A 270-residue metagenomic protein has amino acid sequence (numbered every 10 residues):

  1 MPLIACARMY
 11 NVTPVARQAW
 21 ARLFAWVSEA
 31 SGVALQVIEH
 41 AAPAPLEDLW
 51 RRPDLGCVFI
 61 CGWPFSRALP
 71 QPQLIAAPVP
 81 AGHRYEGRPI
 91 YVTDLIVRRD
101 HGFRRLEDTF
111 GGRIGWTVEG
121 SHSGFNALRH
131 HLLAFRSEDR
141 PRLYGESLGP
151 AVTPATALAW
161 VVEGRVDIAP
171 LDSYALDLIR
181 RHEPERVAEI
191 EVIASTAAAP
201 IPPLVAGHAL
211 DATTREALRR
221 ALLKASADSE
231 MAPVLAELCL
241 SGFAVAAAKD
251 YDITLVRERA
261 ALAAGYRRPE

Functional and structural regions predicted by a protein language model:
M1-R67: Extracytoplasmic small-molecule ligand-binding "clamshell" domains of the periplasmic binding protein/Venus flytrap
P2-I4, R8-M9, A77-D94, P184-R220 (+1 more regions): Periplasmic-binding protein-like
I4-E29, H40, G87-A157, P233 (+2 more regions): Bilobed "Venus flytrap"/periplasmic-binding protein-like clamshell domains and structurally analogous long
Y10-R22, T214-E270: An extracytoplasmic/periplasmic, membrane-proximal ligand-sensing/linker region
P45-L49, P154-W160, V166: Short, hydrophobic alpha-helical packing/hinge segments within bilobed ligand-binding/sensory domains
D48-D108: Acidic, polar ligand-binding/catalytic clefts
D54, R113, R165: Conserved functional loop/turn residues at catalytic and ligand-binding sites
F59-Q71, L133-A134, W160-V162, D167-V187: A ligand-binding cleft/hinge motif common to bilobed small-molecule-binding domains
